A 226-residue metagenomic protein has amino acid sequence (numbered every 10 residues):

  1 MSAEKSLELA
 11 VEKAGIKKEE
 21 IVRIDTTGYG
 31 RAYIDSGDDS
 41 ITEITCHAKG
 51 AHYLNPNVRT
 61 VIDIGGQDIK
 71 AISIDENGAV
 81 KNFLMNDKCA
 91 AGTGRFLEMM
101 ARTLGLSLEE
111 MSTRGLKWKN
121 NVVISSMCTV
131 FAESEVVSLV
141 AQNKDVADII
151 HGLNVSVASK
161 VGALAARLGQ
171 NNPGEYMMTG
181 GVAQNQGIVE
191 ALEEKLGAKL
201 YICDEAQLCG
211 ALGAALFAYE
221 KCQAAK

Functional and structural regions predicted by a protein language model:
M1-E43, E193-E194, A198-C203, A225-K226: N-terminal glycine/serine-rich phosphate-binding loop of ATP-dependent small-molecule kinases, especially carbohydrate
Y29-G30, G169-K195, A206-G210: Glycine-rich phosphate-binding loops at beta-strand->alpha-helix junctions
Y29-N82, A166, G213-Q223: Conserved phosphate-binding catalytic cores of ATP/NTP-utilizing and phosphoryl-transfer enzymes
D39-A48, I62-G66, L84-G92, G152-N154 (+2 more regions): Active-site nucleophile and cofactor-binding loops and adjacent substrate-binding regions of central metabolic enzymes
A79-N120, L216, E220: Glycine-rich phosphate-binding loop plus the immediately following alpha-helix
G94-E98, C203-K226: Glycine-rich phosphate-binding/hydrolytic loop that grips phosphoryl groups
A132-R167, Q207: Adenine-nucleotide phosphate-binding core of ATP-dependent small-molecule kinases
